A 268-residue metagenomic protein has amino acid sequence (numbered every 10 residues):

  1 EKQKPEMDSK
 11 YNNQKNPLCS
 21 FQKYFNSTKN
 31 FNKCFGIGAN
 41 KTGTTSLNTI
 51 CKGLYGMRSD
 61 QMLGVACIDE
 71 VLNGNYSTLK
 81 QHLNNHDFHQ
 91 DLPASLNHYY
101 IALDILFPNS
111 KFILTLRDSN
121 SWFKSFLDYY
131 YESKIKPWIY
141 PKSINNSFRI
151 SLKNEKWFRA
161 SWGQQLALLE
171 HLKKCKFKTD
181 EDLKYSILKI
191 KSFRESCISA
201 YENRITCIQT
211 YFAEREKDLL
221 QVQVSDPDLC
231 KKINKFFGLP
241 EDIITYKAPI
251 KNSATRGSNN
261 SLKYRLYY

Functional and structural regions predicted by a protein language model:
E1-K29, P137-I139, L152, L166-K173 (+1 more regions): Membrane-proximal basic amphipathic "stem/tether" segments
D8-S133, C207, E214: PAPS-dependent sulfotransferase catalytic domain
K33-I37, E195-S196, L219-L220: A detector of helix-start/N-cap boundary segments at the beginnings of structured domains
L54-S59, Y100-S199, D228-P240: PAPS-dependent sulfotransferase catalytic domain
G64-V71, I113-K124, S143-S147, L152 (+2 more regions): The conserved 3'-phosphoadenosine-5'-phosphosulfate
F88, S192-F193, D218: Residue-level detector of alpha-helix boundaries and kinks
D91-S95, F193-R204, S225: Soluble or luminal CAZymes and related metallo-dependent hydrolases
